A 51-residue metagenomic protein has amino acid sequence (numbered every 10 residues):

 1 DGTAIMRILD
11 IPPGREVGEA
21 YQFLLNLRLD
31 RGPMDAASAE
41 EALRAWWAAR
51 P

Functional and structural regions predicted by a protein language model:
D1-P51: Charged substrate- and nucleic-acid-binding regions of tRNA-handling and nucleotidyl-transfer enzymes, centered on
